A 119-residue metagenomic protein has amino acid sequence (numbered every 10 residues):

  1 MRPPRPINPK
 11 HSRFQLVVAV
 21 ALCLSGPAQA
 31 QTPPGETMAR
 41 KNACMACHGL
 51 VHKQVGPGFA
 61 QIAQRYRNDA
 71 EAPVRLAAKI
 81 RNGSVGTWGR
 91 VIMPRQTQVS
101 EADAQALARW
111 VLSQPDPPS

Functional and structural regions predicted by a protein language model:
R2-V17: Bacterial N-terminal signal peptides that target proteins for export
Q15-S25: Bacterial N-terminal signal peptides
L24-A39, R65: Electrostatic cytochrome c docking/interface patches
G35, S113-S119: Generic C-terminal helix-cap and adjacent flexible tail
N42-V51, L107: The canonical Cys-X-X-Cys-His
H48, R81, L112-P115: Protein kinase-like catalytic domain
P57-A63, R81-A108, S119: Axial heme c-ligation environment in periplasmic c-type cytochrome domains
